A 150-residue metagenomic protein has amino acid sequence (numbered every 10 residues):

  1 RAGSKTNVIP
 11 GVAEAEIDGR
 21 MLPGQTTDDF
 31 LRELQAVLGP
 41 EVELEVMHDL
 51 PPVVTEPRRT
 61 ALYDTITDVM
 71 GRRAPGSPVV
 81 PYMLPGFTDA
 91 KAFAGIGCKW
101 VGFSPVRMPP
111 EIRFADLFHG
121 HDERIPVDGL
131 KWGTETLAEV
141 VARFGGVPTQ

Functional and structural regions predicted by a protein language model:
R1-T134, A138, A142-Q150: Metal-dependent amide/peptide-bond hydrolase catalytic core, centered on the "pita-bread" metallohydrolase fold
